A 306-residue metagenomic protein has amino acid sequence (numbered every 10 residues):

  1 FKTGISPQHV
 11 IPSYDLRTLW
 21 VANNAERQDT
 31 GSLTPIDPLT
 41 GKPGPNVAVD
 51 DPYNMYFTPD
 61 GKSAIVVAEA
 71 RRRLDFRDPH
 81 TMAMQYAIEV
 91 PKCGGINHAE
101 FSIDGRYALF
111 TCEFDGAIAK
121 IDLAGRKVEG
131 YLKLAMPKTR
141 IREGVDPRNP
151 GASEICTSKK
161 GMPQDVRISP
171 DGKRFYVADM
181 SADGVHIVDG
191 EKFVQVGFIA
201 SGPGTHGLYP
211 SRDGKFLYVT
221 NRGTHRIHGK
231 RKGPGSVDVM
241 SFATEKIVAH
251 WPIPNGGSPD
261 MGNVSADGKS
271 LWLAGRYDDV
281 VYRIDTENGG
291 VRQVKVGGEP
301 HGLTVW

Functional and structural regions predicted by a protein language model:
F1-W306: Predominantly soluble domains enriched in secretory-pathway, periplasmic, or organellar proteins
